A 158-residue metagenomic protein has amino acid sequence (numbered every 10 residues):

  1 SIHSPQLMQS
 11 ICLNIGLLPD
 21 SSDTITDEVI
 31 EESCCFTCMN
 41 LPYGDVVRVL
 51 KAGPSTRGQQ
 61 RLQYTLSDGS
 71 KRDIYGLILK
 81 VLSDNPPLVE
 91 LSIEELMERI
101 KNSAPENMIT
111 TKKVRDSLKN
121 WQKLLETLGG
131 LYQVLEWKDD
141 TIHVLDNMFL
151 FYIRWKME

Functional and structural regions predicted by a protein language model:
S1-V49: Amphipathic alpha-helical "lid/sensor" segments that cap RecA-like P-loop NTPase cores
V29-E158: C-terminal leucine-rich, beta-strand-based interaction scaffolds used for sensing/assembly
